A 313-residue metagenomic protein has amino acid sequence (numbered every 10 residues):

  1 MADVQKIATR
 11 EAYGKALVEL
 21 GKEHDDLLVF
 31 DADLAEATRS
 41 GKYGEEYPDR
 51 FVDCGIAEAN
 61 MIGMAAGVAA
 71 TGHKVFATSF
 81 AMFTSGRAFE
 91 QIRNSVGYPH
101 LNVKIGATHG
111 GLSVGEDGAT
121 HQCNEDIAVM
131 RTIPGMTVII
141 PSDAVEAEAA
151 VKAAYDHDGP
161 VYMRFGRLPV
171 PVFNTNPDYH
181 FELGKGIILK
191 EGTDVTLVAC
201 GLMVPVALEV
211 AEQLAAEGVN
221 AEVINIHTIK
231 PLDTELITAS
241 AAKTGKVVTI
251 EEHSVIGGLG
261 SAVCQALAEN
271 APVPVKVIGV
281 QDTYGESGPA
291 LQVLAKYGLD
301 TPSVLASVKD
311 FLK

Functional and structural regions predicted by a protein language model:
M1-R164, P169, H180: Thiamine diphosphate
E11, E23-D26, L34-G41, E45 (+2 more regions): Thiamine diphosphate
